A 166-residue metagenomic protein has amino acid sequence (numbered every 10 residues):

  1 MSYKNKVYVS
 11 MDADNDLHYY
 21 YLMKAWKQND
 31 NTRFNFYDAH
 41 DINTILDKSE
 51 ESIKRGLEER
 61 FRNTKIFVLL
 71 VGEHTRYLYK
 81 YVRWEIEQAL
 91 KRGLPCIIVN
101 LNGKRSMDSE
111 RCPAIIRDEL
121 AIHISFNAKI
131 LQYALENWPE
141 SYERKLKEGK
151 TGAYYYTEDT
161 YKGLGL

Functional and structural regions predicted by a protein language model:
M1-N63, K150-L166: Conserved N-terminal substructure of TIR/SEFIR domains
M1-Y8, M107-L166: C-terminal interaction surface of TIR/SEFIR-family domains
D16-Y19, R76-L78, K104-S109: Short catalytic/ligand-binding loop motif for oxyanion handling, primarily in non-cytosolic enzymes, centered on
A25-K27, W84-E87: Glycine-rich, phosphate-binding/catalytic loops in enzymes
D41-S49, L69-E73, L101-D108, Q132-N137: Low-complexity, flexible helical/coil segments
R60-I86, L94-K104: Conserved beta-strand-loop-alpha-helix hinge of the TIR/SEFIR fold
L90: Anion (oxyanion) recognition and catalysis
